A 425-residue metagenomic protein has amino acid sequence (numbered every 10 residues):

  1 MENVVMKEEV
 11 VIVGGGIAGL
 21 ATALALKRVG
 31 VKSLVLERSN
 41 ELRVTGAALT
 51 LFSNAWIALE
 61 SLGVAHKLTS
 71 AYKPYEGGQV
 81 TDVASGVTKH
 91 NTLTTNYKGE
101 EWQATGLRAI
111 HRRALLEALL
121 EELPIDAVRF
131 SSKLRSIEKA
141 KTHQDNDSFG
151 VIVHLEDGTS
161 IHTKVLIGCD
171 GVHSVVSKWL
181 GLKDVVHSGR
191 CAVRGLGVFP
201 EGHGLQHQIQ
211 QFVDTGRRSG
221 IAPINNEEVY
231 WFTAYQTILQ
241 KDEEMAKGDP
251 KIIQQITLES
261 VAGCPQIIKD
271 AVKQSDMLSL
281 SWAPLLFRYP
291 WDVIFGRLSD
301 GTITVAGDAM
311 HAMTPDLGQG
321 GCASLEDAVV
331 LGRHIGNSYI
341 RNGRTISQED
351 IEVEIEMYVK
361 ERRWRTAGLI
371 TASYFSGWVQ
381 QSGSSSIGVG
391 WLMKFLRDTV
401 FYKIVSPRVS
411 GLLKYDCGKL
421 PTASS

Functional and structural regions predicted by a protein language model:
E2-A18: Beta1/beta-strand and adjacent pyrophosphate-binding region of the FAD-binding site in flavoprotein oxidoreductases
E2-K7, Q79, S85-G86, D270 (+1 more regions): C-terminal helical "tail/cap" subdomain of flavin- and related membrane-associated enzymes
G15-G30, L36, G168, V193 (+1 more regions): Conserved mid-domain beta->alpha element of the FAD-binding
A25, S33, Y72, I125-D126: Preference for well-ordered, secondary-structure-rich cores of eukaryotic proteins
S39: Residues in the short beta-alpha loop(s) of Rossmann-like NAD(P)-binding domains
T45-E122, Q380, M393: Active-site-adjacent segment of FAD-dependent monooxygenases/related oxidoreductases
V87, T105-G106, I110, A114-L278: Conserved FAD-binding catalytic core of PHBH/FMO-like flavoproteins
